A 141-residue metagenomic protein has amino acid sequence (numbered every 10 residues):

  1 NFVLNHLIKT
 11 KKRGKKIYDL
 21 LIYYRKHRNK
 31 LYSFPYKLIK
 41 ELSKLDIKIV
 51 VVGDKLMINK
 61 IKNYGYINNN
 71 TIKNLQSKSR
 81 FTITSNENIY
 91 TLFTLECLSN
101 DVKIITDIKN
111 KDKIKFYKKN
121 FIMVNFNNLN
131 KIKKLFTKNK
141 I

Functional and structural regions predicted by a protein language model:
N1-L4, M57-N69, K118-V124: Active-site regions of enzymes building and remodeling cell-envelope glycoconjugates
H6-K9, R13-I58: Conserved catalytic-core segment of nucleotide-activated headgroup transferases in glycan assembly
N68-R80, S99: Short acidic alpha-helix that forms the nucleotide-activated donor recognition element in Leloir-type transferases
I72-K73, Y90-T91, N110-F116: Short glycine/proline-enriched, acidic/aromatic patches that form the donor-sugar handling elements
S77-I89, V102: Acidic donor-binding loop of glycosyltransferase active sites
N88-F93, L98: Short glycine/acidic-rich beta->alpha loop that forms part of the nucleotide-sugar donor binding site in diverse
K103-K109: Short hydrophobic beta-strand element within catalytic cores of glycosyltransferases and related nucleotide-activated
K113-F136: Change "using UDP/GDP/dTDP sugars" to "using nucleotide sugars
